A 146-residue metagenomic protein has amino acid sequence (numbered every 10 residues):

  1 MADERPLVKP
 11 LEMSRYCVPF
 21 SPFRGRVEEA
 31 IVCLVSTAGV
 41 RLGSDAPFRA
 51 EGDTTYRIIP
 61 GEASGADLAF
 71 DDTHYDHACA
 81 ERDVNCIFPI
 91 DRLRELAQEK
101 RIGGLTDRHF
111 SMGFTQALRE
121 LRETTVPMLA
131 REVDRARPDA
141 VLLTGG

Functional and structural regions predicted by a protein language model:
M1-G146: An N-terminal assembly and electron-transfer interface module characteristic of large anaerobic redox and radical
